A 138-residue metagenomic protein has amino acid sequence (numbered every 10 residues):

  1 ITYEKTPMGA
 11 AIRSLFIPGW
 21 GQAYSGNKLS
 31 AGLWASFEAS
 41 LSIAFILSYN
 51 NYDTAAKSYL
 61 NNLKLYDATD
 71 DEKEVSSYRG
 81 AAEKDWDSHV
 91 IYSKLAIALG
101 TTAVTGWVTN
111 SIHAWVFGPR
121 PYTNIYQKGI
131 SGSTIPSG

Functional and structural regions predicted by a protein language model:
I1-A10, F16, A23-Y24, K28-S30 (+1 more regions): Replace "edges of transmembrane helices
R13-G19, S36-L47: Canonical alpha-helical transmembrane segments of integral membrane proteins
G19, A31, F45-S48, Y52-A55 (+4 more regions): Small-residue hotspots
N27-A39: Interfacial segments of alpha-helical transmembrane regions
E38, N62, D85, N110-H113: Polar/charged side chains located within well-ordered beta-strands of beta-rich proteins
S42-A56, S111-P121: Transmembrane helix-loop junctions and nearby membrane-interface residues
A55-D70: Juxtamembrane membrane-interface segments of multi-pass membrane proteins
Y66-H89: Short membrane-interface loop/juxtamembrane segments of multi-pass integral membrane proteins
